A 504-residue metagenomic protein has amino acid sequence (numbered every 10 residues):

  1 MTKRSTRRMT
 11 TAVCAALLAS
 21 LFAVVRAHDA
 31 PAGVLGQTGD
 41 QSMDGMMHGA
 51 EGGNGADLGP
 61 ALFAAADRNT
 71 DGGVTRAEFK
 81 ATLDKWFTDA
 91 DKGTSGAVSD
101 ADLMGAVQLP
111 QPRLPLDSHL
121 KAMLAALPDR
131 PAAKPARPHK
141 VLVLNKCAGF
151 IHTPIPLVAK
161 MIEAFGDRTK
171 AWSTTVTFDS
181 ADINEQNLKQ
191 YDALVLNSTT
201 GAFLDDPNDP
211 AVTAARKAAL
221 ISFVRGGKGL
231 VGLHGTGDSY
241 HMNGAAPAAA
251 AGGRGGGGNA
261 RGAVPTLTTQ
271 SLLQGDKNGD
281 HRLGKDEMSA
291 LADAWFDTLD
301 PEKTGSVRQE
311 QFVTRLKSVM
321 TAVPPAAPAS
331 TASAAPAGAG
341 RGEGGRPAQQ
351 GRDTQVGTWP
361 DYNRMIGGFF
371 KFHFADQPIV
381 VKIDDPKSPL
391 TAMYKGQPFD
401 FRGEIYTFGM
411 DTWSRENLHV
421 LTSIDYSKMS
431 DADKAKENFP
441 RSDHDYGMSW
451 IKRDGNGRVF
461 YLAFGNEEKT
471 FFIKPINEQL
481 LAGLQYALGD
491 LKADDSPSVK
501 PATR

Functional and structural regions predicted by a protein language model:
R8, L116-K134, D167-R168, A251 (+2 more regions): Extracellular ligand-binding/catalytic regions of CAZymes and related secreted enzymes and adhesion modules
A12-L21: Bacterial N-terminal signal peptides
L35-G36, H48, Q111-Y191, L491-K492 (+1 more regions): Aromatic-Pro/Gly-enriched surface loop or interdomain linker that acts as a lid/target-recognition segment
A56-N69, D84-S95, P265-N278, A292-T304 (+1 more regions): Primarily EF-hand calcium-binding motifs
N69-F79, K92-M104, N278-M288, K303-V313: Acidic Ca2+-chelating loop motifs
V141, L188-A245, A329, A337 (+3 more regions): Short alpha-beta junction capping motif
C147-F150, S180-I183, T199-F203, L230 (+5 more regions): Solvent-exposed loop/turn segments at secondary-structure junctions within structured extracellular/periplasmic domains
N363-G455: Catalytic beta-strand/loop cores that center a nucleophilic Ser/Cys/Thr and support acyl-enzyme chemistry
